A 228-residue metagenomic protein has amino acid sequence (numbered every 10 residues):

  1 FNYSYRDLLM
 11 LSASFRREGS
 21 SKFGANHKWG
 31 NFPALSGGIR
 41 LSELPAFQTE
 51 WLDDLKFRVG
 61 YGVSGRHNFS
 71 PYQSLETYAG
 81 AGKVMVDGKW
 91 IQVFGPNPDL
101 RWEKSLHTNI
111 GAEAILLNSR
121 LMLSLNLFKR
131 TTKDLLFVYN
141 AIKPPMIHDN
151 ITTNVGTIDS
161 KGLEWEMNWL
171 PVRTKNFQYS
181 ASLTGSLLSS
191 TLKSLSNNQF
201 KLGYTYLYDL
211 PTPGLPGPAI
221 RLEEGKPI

Functional and structural regions predicted by a protein language model:
F1-P216: Extracellular/periplasmic, surface-exposed regions of secreted and cell-surface proteins
P213-G217, E223-I228: Glycine-centered loop/turn motifs
